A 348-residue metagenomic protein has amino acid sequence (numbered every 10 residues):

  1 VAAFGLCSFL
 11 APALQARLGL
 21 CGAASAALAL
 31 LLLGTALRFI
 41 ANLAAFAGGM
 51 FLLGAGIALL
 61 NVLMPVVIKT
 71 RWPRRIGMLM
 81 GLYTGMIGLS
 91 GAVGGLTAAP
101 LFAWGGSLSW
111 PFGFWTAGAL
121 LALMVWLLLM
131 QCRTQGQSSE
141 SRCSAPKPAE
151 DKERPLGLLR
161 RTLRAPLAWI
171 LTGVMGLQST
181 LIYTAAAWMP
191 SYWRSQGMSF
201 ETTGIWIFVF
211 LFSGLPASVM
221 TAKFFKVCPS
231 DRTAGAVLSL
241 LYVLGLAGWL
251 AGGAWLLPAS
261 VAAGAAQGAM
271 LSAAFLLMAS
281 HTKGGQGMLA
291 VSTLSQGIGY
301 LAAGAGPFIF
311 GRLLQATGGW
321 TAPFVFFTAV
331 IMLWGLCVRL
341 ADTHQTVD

Functional and structural regions predicted by a protein language model:
V1-F9, G91-A92, L211-V219, A303-G304: Residue-level signature of mid-helix packing/kink "hotspots" within the transmembrane helices of 12-pass Major
L6-L43: Conserved MFS/SLC helix-loop-helix module at the cytosolic interface between two early adjacent transmembrane helices
C7-G19, A217-S230: Helix-to-loop junctions at the C-terminal end of transmembrane segments in multipass secondary transporters
F51-G85: Cytoplasmic helix-loop-helix junction between adjacent transmembrane helices in 12-TM secondary transporters
R74-R75, L82-T134: Helix-loop-helix hairpin linking two adjacent transmembrane segments in secondary transporters
P166-F208, G214-A217: Extracytoplasmic gate region of multi-pass secondary transporters
P229-L277: C-terminal transmembrane helical hairpin of 12-TM major facilitator-type secondary transporters
G285-G319, F327: A late C-terminal transmembrane helix in Major Facilitator Superfamily
